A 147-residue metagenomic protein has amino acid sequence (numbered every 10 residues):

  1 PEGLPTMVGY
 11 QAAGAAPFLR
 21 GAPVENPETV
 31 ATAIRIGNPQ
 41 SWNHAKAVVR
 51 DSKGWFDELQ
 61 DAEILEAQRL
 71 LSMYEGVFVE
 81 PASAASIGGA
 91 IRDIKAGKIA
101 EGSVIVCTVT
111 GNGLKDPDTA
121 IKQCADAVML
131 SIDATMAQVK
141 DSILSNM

Functional and structural regions predicted by a protein language model:
P1-V79, K122-M147: Active-site/ligand-binding loops adjacent to catalytic centers
Y10-G14, A82, K98, S103-V104: Gly/Ser/Thr/Ala-enriched C-terminal appendages of enzymes
A15-F18, A84-A90: Short glycine/serine/threonine-rich phosphate/pyrophosphate-binding segments that cradle anionic phosphate groups
E58, V77-P81, E101-S103, P117-D118: Extended hydrophobic-aromatic, low-complexity segments
I87-M147: Catalytic phosphate/nucleotide-handling subdomain of diverse soluble enzymes
